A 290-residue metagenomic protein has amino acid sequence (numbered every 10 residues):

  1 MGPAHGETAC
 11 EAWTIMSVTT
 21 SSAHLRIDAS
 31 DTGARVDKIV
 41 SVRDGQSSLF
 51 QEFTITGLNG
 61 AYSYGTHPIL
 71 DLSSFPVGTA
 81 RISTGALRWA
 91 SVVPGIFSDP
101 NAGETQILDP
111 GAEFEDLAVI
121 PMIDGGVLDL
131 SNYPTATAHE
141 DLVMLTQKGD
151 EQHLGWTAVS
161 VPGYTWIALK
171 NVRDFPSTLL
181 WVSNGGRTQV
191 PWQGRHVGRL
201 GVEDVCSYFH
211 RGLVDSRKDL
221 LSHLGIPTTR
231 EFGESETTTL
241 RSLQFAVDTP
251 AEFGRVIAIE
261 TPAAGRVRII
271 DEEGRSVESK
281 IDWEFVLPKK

Functional and structural regions predicted by a protein language model:
M1-F50, A61-K290: Surface-exposed acidic/polar loop and edge beta-strand patches at domain peripheries
T56-G60: Short solvent-exposed strand-capping/beta-turn motif centered on an Asx-Ser/Thr pair
